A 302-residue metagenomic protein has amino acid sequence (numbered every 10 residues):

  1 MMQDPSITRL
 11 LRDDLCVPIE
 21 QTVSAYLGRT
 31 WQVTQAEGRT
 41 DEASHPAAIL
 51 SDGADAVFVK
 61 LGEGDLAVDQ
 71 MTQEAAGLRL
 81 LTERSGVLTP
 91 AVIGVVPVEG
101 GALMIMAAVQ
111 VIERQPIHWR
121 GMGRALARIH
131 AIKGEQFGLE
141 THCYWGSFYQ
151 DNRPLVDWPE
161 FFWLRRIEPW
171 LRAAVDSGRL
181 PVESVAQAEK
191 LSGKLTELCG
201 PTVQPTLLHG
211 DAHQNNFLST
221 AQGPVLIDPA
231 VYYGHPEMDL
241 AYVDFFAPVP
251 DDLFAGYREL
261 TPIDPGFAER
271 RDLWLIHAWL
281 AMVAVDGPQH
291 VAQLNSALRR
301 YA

Functional and structural regions predicted by a protein language model:
M2-D14: A short, highly charged nucleic-acid-interacting micro-segment common to nuclease and nuclease-linked defense proteins
S6-R9, E63, M282-A302: ATP/Mg2+ or Mg2+-diphosphate-binding catalytic cores that bind nucleotide phosphates or diphosphates via glycine-rich
D14-L27, G134-L207, T220, E259: An alpha-helical support segment within catalytic cores of ATP-dependent transferases
T30-E37: Conserved N-terminal boundary motif of the eukaryotic protein kinase catalytic domain
E37-E160: ATP-binding pocket architecture of kinase catalytic cores
A54, G101, V203-P205, Q222: Conserved catalytic motifs of the protein kinase core domain
V68, P154-W163, R172, P205-L207 (+3 more regions): Active-site Asp-x-Gly
R271-M282: Short helix/strand-capping connector loops at secondary-structure junctions
